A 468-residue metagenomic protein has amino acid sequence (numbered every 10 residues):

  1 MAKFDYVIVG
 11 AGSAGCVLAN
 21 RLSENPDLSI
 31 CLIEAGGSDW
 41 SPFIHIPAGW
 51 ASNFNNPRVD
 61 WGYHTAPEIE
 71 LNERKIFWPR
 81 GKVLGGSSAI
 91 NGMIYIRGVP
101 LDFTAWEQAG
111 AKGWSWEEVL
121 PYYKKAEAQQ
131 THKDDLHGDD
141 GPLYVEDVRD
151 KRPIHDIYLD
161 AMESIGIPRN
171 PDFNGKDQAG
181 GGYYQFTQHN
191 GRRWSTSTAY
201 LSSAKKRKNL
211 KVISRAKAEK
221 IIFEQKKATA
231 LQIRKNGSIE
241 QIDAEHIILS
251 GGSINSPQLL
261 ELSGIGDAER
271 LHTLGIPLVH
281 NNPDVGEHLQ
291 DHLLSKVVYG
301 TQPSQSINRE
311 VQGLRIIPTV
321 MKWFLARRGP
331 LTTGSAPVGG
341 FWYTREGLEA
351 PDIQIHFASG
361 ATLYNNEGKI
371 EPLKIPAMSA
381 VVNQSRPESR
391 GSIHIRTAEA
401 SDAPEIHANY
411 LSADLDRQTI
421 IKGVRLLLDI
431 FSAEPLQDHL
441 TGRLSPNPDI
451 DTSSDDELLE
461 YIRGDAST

Functional and structural regions predicted by a protein language model:
M1-K124, V279-N282, H292-T301: N-terminal glycine-rich phosphate/pyrophosphate-binding loop and immediately adjacent elements
E24-N25, G36-W40, A111, E127 (+6 more regions): Acidic glycine-/aspartate-rich tracts in secreted/extracellular proteins
D27-S29, G36-D39, I221, A230-K322 (+2 more regions): Glycine-rich loop(s) and the adjacent beta-strand/alpha-helix scaffold that form part
S38, P277-V279, F341-L348, L415-H439 (+2 more regions): Flavin-binding catalytic cores
P47, G62-H64, Q188-H189, I213-S214 (+4 more regions): A glycine-rich dinucleotide-binding beta-alpha-beta segment and adjacent secondary-structure elements that constitute
E107-A228, K296-V320, P446-N447, E457: Conserved redox-cofactor binding core of oxidoreductases
V298-Q418, E457-E460, G464-T468: FAD cofactor-binding and catalytic pocket of flavoenzymes
